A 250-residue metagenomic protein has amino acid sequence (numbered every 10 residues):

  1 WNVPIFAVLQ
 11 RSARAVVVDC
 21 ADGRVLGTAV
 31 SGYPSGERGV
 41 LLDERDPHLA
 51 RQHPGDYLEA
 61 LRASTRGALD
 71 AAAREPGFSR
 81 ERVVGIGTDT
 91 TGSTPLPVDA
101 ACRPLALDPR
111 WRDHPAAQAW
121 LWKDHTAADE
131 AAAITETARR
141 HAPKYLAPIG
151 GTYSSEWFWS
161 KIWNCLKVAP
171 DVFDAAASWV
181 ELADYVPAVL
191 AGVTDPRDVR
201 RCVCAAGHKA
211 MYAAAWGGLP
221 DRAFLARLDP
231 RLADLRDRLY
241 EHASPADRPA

Functional and structural regions predicted by a protein language model:
W1-D108, A233-H242: N-terminal glycine/serine-rich phosphate-binding loop of ATP-dependent small-molecule kinases, especially carbohydrate
Q10, C20, V98, T135-A250: Gly/Ser/Thr-rich active-site cleft segment
S35-R38, A128-D129, P249-A250: A short acidic, often aromatic-flanked loop/helix-cap motif at beta-alpha or helix-coil junctions that lines enzyme
H48-G55, L121, T152, F173: Charge-dense, low-complexity intrinsically disordered segments
E59, A63, H125, D129 (+2 more regions): A structural signal for well-ordered alpha-helical segments within the folded catalytic domains of diverse enzymes
E75-W157: Active-site phosphate-binding/coordination module
